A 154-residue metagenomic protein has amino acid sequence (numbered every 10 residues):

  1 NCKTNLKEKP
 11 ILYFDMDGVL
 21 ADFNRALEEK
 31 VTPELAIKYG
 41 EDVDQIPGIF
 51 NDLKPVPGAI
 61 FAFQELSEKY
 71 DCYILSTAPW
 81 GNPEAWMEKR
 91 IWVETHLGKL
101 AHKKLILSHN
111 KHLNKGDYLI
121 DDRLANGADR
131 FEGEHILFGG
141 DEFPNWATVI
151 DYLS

Functional and structural regions predicted by a protein language model:
K3-N51: Active-site neighborhood of HAD-like aspartate-dependent phosphohydrolases
I11, H102-F131: Conserved Lys-Pro-Asp/Glu-containing loop-to-beta segment of HAD-superfamily phosphomonoesterases, centered on
A21-N24, I74, G81-A85, L113-K115 (+2 more regions): Short catalytic/ligand-binding loop motif for oxyanion handling, primarily in non-cytosolic enzymes, centered on
K54, A59-M87, V93: Substrate-recognition element of Asp-dependent hydrolases with the DxDx(T/V) motif
P83-K111: Active-site donor-binding segments of glycosyltransferases and PAPS-dependent sulfotransferases
Y118, L124-S154: Asp-based, Mg2+/Mn2+-dependent phosphohydrolase catalytic module
